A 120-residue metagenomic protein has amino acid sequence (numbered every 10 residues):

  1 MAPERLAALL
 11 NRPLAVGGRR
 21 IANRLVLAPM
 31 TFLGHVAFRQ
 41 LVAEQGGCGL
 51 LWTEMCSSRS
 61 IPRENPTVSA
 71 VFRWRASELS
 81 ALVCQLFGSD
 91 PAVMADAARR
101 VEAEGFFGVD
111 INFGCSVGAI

Functional and structural regions predicted by a protein language model:
P3-A15, M30-F107: Glycine-rich, positively charged N-terminal anion/phosphate-binding segment
L27: An anion-binding catalytic pocket shared by soluble metabolic enzymes
S60, V117-I120: A short acidic, helix-capping loop that chelates divalent metal ions and anchors anionic groups
F106-S116: Short, flexible active-site-proximal loops enriched in glycine and acidic residues
